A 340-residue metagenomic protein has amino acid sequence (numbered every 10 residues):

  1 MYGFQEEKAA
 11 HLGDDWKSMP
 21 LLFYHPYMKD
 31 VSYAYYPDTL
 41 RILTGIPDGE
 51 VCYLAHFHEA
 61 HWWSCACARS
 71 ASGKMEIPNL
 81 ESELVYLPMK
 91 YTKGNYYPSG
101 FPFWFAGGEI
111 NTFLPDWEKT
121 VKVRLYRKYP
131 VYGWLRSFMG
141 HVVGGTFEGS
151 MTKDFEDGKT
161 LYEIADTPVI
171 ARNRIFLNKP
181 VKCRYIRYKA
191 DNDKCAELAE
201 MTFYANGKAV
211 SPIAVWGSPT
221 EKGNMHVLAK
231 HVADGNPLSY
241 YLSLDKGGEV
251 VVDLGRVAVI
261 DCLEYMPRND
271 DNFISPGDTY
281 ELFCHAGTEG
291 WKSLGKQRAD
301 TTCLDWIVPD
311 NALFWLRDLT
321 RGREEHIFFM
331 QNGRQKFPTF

Functional and structural regions predicted by a protein language model:
M1-M28, S82-E83, L87, P168-A171 (+3 more regions): Long, contiguous interaction/targeting segments characteristic of exported/extracellular or secretory-pathway proteins
Y2-G3, A9-A34, N95-Y129, Q335-F340: Extracellular beta-sheet/turn segments enriched in Thr/Pro/Gly and aliphatic residues
S32-Y53, F57-H58, G133-S137, N269-D271: Structural motif
G49-R69, F147-D154, G158-Y162, D270 (+1 more regions): Short amphipathic beta-strand segments in non-cytosolic proteins
E59-C67, N95-G100, K153-E163, A209-P212 (+1 more regions): Surface-exposed loop/edge segments in extracytoplasmic proteins
S70-N79, R174, V251, T301-W306: Short, surface-exposed beta-strand/beta-hairpin micro-motifs centered on an aromatic residue
G73-K93, F103-F105, D310: Short Pro-Gly-centered beta-turn/loop motif in secreted/extracellular proteins
K90, P102-K182, K194-C262, R268-S275 (+2 more regions): Disordered, acidic Ser/Thr/Pro-rich linker "stalks" and the adjacent N-terminal cap of the next globular domain
